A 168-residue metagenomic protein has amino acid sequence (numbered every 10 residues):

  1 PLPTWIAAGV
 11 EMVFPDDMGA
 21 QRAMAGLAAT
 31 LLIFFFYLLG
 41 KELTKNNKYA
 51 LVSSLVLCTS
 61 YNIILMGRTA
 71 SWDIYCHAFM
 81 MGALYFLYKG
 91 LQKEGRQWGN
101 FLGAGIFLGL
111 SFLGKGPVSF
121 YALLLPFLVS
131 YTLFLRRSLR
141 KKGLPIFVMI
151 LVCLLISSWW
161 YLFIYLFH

Functional and structural regions predicted by a protein language model:
P1-W5, F14-L31, A70: Loop-to-helix entry region of an early transmembrane alpha helix in multi-pass inner-membrane enzymes
V13, G90, I106, L110 (+2 more regions): Transmembrane-lumen/periplasm boundary regions of multi-pass, lipid-linked membrane glycan transferases
A23-T44, G82: Transmembrane-helix motifs of polytopic, lipid-linked glycan transferases
A25, L65-C76, G116: Short acidic/glycine- and proline-prone juxtamembrane loop motifs at membrane-interface regions of multi-pass membrane
F35, Y75-K93, F127-L128: Specific aromatic-rich, kink-prone transmembrane helix
E42-T44, A83-F101, S111: Membrane-interface transmembrane helices that cradle and orient dolichyl/undecaprenyl
S53-C58, L108: Short helix- or helix-capping micro-motifs that position conserved polar/aromatic residues at function-defining sites
